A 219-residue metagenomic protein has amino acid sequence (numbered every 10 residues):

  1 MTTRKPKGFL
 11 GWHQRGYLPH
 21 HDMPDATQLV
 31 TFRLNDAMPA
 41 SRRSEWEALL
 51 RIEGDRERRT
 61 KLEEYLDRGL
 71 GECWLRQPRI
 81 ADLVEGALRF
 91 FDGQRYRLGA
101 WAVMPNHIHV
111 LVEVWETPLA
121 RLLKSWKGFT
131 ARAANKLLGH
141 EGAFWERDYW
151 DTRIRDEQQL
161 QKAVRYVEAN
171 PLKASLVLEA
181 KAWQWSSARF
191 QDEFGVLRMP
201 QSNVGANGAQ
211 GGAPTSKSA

Functional and structural regions predicted by a protein language model:
M1-A219: Short catalytic/metal-binding and nucleic-acid-binding patches
